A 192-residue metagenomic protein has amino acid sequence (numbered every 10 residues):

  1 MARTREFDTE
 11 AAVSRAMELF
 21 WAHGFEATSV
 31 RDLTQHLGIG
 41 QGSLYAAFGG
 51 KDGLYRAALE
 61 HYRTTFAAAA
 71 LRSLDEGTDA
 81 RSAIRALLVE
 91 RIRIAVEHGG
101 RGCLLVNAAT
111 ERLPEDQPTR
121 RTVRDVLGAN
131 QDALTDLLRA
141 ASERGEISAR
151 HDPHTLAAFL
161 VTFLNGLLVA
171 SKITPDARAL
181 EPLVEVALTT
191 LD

Functional and structural regions predicted by a protein language model:
M1-F7, H151: N-terminal intrinsically disordered/low-complexity leader segments
A2, A86-R93, G128-E143, I173-D192: C-terminal peripheral helix-coil segments that are non-catalytic and often amphipathic
A11, R15, L19-G53, A57: Helix-turn-helix
A57, L71-R101, P153-L160: Hydrophobic alpha-helical connector segments
A67, Q117-E143, H154-T155: Amphipathic alpha-helical packing segments from all-alpha helical-bundle domains
S82, R121-D125, E143-F159, P175-R178 (+1 more regions): All-alpha amphipathic helical-bundle segments outside canonical DNA-binding/catalytic cores that form hydrophobic
S82-I84, E97-P118: Amphipathic alpha-helical segments used for helix-helix packing
R101, N107, A149-A170, P182-T190: Hydrophobic alpha-helical segments that form the core of small-molecule binding pockets and/or dimer interfaces
